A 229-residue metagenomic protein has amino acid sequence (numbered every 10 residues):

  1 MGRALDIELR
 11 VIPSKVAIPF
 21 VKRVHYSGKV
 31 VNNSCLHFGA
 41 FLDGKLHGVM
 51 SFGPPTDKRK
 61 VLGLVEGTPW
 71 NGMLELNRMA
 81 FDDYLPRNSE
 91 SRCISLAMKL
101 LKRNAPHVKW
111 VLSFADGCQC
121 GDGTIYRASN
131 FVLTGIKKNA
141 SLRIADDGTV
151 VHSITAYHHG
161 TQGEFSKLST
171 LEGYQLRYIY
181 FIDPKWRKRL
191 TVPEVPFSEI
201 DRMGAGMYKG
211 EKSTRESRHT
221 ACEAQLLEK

Functional and structural regions predicted by a protein language model:
M1-N32: Short amphipathic alpha-helix that is part of the acyltransferase structural core
V11, G53-T170, R177-Y180: Acyl-donor binding region in acyl/amide transferases
V21, S34-P54: Conserved beta-hairpin
S27-C35, D57-K60: An active-site-proximal beta-strand-loop segment
V30-S34, D43, T170-E172: A short catalytic or substrate-binding loop motif that flags glycine-/basic-rich loops and adjacent residues that bind
S166-G206: Electropositive, surface-exposed helix/loop patches at the edges of structured domains that serve as adaptable
L190-K229: Short, cationic low-complexity segments
